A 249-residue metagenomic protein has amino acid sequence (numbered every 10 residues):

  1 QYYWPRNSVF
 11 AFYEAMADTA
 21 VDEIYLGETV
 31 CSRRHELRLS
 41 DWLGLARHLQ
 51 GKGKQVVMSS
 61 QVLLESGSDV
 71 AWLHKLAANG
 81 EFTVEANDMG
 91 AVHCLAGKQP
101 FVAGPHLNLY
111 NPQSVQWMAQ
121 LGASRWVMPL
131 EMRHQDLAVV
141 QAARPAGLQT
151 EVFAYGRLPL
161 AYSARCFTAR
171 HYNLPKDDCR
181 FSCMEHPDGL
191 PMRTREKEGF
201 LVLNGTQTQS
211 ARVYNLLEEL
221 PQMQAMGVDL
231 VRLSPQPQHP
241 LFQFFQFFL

Functional and structural regions predicted by a protein language model:
Q1-L109, Q113, W117, V127-L249: Active-site pocket-lining/capping segments in soluble small-molecule metabolic enzymes
A123: Residues lining hydrophobic/aromatic ligand-binding pockets adjacent to catalytic sites
